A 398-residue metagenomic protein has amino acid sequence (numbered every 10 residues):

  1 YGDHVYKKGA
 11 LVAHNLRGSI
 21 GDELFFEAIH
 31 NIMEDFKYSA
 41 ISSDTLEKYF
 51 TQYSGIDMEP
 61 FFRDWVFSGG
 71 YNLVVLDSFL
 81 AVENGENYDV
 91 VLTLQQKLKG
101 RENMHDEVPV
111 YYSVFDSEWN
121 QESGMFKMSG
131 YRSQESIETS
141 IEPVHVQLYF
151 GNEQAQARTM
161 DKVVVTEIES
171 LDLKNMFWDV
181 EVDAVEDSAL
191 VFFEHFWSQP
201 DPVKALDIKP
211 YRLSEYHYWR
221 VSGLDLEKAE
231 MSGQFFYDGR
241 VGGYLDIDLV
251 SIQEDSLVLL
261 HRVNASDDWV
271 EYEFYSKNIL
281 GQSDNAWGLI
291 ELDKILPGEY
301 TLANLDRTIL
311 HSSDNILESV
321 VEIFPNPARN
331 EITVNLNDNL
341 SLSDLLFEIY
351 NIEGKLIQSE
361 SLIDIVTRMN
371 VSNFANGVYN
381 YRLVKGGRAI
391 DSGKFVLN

Functional and structural regions predicted by a protein language model:
Y1-L92: Amphipathic alpha-helical substructures
D64-N103, V163-V191, D207-Y211, G223: Surface beta-strand/loop "capping" patches
V74, A81-G130, E135-L148, L257 (+1 more regions): Beta-strand-rich binding/interaction modules
E138-E142, K294-L296, S341, S372-N376: Surface-exposed, short loops/turns at beta-strand junctions within beta-sandwich domains
S140-L171, S251-S256, R262-S319: Proteolytic cleavage junctions
T166-E271, P297-T308: Self-processing/autoproteolytic domain segments and adjacent N-terminal interaction modules in large, modular
I316-F324, A328-N398: C-terminal outer-membrane/trafficking sorting elements
